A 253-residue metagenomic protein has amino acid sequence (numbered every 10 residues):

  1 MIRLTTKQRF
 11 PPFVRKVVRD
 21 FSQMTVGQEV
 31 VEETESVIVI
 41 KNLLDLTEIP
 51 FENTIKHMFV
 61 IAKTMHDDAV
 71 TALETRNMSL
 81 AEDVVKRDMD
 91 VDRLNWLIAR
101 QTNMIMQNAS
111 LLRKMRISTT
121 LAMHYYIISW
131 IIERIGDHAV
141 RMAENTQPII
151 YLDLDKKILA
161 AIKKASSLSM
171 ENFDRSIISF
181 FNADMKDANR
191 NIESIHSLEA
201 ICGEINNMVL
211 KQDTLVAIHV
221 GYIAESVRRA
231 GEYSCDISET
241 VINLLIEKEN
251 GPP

Functional and structural regions predicted by a protein language model:
M1-P253: Cytosolic, long alpha-helical scaffolding segments
